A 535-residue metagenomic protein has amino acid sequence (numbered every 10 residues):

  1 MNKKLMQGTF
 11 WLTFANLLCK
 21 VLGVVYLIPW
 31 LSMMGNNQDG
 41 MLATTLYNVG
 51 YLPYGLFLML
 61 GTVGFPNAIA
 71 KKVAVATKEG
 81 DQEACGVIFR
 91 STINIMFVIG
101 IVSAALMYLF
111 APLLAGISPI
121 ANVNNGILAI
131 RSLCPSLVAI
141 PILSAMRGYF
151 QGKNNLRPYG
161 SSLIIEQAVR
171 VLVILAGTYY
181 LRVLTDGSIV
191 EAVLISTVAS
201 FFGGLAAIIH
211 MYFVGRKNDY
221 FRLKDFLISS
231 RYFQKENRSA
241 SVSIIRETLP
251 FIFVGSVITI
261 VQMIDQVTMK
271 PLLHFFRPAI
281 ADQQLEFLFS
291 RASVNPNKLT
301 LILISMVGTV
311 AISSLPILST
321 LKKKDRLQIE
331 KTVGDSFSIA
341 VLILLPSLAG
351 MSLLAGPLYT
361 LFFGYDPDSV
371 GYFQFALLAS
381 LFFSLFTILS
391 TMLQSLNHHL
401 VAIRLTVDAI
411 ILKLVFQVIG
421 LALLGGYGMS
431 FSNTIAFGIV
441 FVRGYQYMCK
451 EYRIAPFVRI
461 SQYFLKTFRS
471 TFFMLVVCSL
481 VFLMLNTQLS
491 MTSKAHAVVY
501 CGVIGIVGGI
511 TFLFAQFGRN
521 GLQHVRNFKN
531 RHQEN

Functional and structural regions predicted by a protein language model:
M1-L27, E83, V87, S230-I258 (+1 more regions): N-terminal membrane topogenesis motif
K4-N67, F97, A104, Y108 (+1 more regions): Signature of the first transmembrane helix
Q7, L31-L56, N124-N125, I189 (+5 more regions): Interfacial/gating helices of multi-pass transporter permease domains
V75-T92, L288-L377: Specific pore-lining/lateral-gate transmembrane helices of multi-pass inner-membrane transport and insertion machines
I120-A145, G364-L389, G502, I506: Alpha-helical transmembrane segments of multi-pass membrane proteins
A139-S162, L378-D408: Membrane-interface junctions at transmembrane-helix termini in multi-pass inner-membrane proteins
R157, A168-V214, I410-V442, I454 (+1 more regions): Membrane-interface helix-loop junctions in multi-pass transport and translocation proteins
H274, F482-N535: Membrane-proximal transmembrane or re-entrant/amphipathic helices at the cytosolic face
